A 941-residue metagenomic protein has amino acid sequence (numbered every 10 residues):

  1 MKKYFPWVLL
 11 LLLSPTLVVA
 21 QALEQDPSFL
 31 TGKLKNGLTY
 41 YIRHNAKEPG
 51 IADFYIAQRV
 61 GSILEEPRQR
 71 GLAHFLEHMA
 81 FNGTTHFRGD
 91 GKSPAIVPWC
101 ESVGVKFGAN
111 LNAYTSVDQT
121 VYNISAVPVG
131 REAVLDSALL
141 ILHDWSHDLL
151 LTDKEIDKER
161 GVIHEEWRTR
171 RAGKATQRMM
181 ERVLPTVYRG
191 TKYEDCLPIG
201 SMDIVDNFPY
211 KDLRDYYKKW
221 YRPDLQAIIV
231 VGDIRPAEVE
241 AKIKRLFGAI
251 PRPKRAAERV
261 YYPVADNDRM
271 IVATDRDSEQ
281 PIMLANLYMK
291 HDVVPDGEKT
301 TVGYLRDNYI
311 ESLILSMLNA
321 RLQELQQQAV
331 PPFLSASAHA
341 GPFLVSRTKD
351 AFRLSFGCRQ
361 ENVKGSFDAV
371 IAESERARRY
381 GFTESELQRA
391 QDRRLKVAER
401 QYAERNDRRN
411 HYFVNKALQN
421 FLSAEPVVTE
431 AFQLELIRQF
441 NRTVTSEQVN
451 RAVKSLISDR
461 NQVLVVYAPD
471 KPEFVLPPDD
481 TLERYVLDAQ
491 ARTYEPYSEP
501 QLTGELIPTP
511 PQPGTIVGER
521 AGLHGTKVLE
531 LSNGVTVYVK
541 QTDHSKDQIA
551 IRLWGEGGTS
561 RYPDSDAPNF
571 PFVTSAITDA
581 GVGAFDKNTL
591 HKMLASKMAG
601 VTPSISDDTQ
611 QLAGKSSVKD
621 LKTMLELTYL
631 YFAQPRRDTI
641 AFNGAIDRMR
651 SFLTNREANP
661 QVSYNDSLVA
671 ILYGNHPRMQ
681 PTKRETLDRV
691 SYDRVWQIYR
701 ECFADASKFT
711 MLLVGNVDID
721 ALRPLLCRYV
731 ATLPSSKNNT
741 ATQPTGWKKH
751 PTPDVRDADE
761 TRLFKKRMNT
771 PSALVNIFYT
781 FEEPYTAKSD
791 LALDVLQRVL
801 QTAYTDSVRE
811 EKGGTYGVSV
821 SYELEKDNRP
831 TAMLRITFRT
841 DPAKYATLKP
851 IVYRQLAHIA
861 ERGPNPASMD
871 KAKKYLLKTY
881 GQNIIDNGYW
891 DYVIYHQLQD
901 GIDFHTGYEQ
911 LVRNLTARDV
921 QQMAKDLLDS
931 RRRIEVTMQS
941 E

Functional and structural regions predicted by a protein language model:
M1-A22: Bacterial Sec-dependent N-terminal signal peptides
V19-I42, R235-Q323, Q327-A329, Q388-D392 (+8 more regions): Proteolytic maturation boundary segments
Y41-R43, E48-E65, G71-A73, G91-D144 (+15 more regions): M16 family metallopeptidases and their MPP-like homologs
L72-A80, I314, V573: Active-site His/Glu-centered metal-binding helix of metallohydrolases
M79-G91: Metal-associated gating/positioning segment near the N- to mid-region
D148, E155, R160-G161, L213-K244 (+3 more regions): Non-catalytic, conformational "gating/processing" segments within enzyme and secreted inhibitor domains
D148-I156, V444-Q448, A452, R636-F642 (+1 more regions): Peptidyl-prolyl cis-trans isomerase
E155, R160-L225, I229-V231, P236-K244 (+2 more regions): Hydrophobic, small-residue-rich alpha-helical packing segments that form membrane-like cores
